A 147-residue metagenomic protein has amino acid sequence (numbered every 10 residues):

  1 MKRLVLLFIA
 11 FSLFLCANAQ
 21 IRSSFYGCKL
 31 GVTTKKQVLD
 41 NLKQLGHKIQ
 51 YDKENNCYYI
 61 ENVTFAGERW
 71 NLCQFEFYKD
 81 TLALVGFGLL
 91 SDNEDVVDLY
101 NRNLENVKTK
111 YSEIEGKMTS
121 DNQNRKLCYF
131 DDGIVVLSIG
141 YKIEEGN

Functional and structural regions predicted by a protein language model:
L4-L15: Sec-dependent N-terminal signal peptides
C16, D80-L84: Short amphipathic alpha-helical segments, especially helix-boundary/capping motifs
Q20-C57, L84-N147: Non-cytosolic coordination micro-motifs
L42-K79: N-terminal, post-signal-peptide region of Sec/Tat-exported proteins
